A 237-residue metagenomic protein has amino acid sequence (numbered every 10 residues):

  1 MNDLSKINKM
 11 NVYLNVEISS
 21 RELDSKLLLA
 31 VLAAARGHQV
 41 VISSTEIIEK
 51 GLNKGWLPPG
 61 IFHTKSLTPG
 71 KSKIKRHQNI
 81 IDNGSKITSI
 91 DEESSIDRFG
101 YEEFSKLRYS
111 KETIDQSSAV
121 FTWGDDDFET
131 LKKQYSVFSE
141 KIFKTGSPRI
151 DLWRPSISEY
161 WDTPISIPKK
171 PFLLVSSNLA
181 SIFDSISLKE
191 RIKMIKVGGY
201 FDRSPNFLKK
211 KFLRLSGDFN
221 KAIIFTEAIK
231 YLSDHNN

Functional and structural regions predicted by a protein language model:
D3, N11-T163, V175-F183: Active-site and donor-binding regions of nucleotide-sugar-utilizing enzymes
S5, E49, D82, E129 (+5 more regions): Polar/charged alpha-helical tracts
I7-M10, K170-P171: Nucleotide donor/acceptor-binding cores
K9-L14, N206-K210: A short, surface-exposed helix-loop junction/capping segment
S156-N237: Conserved catalytic-core segment of nucleotide-activated headgroup transferases in glycan assembly
